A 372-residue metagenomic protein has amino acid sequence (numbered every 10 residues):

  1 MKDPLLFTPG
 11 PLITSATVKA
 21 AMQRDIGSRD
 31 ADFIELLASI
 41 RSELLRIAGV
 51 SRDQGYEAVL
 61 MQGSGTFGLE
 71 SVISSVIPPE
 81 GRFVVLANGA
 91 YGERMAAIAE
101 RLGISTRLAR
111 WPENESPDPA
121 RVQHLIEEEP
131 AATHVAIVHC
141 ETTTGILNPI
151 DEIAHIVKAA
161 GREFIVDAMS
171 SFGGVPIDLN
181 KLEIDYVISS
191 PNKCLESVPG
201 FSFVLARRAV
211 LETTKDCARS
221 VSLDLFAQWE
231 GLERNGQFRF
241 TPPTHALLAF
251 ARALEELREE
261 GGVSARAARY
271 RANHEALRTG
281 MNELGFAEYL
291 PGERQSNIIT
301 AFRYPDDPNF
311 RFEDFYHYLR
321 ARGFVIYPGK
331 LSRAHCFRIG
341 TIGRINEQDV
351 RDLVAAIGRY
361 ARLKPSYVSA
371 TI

Functional and structural regions predicted by a protein language model:
M1-A31: N-terminal "arm"/small-domain region of PLP-dependent enzymes with the aminotransferase-like
I13, N192-T279: Active-site C-terminal subdomain of aminotransferase-like
A21-S71, S75, A90, R94-E100: Conserved N-terminal alpha-helix of the aminotransferase class I/II PLP-enzyme fold
F67, S75-A131: PLP-dependent aminotransferase-like
P117-G173, Y186: Active-site phosphate-binding strand-loop segment of PLP-dependent enzymes
N180-N192: Conserved active-site segment immediately N-terminal to the catalytic lysine that forms the internal aldimine
A287-Y318: Conserved PLP-binding catalytic core of the aspartate aminotransferase-like
H335-I372: PLP-dependent enzyme catalytic core of the Aspartate aminotransferase-like
